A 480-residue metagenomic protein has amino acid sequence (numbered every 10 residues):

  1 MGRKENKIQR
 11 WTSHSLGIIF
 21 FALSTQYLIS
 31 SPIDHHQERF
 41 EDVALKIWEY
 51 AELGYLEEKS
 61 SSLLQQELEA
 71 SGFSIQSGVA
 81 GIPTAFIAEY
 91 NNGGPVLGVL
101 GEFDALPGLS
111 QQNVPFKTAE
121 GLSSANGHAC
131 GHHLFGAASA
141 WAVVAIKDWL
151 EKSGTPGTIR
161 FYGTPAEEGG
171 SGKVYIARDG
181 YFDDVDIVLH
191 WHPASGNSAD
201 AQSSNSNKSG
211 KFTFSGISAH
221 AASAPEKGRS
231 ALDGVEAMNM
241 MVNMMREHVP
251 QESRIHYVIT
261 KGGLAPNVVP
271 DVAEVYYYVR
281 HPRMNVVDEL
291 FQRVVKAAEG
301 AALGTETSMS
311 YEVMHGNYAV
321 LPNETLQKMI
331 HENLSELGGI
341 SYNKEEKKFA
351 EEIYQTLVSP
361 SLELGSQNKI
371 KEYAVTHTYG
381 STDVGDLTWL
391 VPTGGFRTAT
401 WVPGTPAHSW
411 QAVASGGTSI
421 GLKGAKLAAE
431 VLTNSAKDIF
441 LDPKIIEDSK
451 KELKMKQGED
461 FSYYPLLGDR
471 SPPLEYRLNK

Functional and structural regions predicted by a protein language model:
M1-Q9: N-terminal secretory signal peptides that target proteins for export/translocation
H14-S24: Bacterial N-terminal signal peptides
Y27-H128, A137-W141, A145-T158: Acidic/His- and Gly-rich active-site-bordering loop/insert found across diverse amide/peptide-bond hydrolases
I47, V99, H132, F161 (+6 more regions): Divalent metal-coordination and catalytic microenvironments
D104-T118, S203-F214, W401-S409: Acidic-glycine-rich active-site phosphate/pyrophosphate-binding loop
N113-A129, S215-A219, N368-K371, S409-T418: Glycine/charged-rich beta-loop-alpha catalytic/anionic-binding loops adjacent to active sites
K117-G127, H133-L134, L150-P270, R280: Histidine/acidic-residue-rich, glycine-tolerant segments that coordinate divalent metal ions
E236-K480: Metal-dependent amide/peptide-bond hydrolase catalytic core, centered on the "pita-bread" metallohydrolase fold
